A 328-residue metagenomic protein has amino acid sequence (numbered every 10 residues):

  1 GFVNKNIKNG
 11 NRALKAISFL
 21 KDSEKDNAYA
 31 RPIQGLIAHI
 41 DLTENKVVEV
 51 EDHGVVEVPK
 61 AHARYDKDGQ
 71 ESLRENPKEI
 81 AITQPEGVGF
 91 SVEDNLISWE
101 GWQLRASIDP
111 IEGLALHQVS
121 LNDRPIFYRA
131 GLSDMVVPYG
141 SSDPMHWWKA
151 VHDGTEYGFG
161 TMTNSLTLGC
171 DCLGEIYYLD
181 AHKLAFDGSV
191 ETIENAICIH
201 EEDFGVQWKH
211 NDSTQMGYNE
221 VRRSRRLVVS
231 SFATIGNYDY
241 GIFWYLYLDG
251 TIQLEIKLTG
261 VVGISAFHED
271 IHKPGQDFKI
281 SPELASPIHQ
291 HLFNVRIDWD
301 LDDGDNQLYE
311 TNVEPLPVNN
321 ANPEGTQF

Functional and structural regions predicted by a protein language model:
G1-F328: Beta-strand/loop-rich accessory regions of lumenal/periplasmic or secreted enzymes, predominantly carbohydrate-active
